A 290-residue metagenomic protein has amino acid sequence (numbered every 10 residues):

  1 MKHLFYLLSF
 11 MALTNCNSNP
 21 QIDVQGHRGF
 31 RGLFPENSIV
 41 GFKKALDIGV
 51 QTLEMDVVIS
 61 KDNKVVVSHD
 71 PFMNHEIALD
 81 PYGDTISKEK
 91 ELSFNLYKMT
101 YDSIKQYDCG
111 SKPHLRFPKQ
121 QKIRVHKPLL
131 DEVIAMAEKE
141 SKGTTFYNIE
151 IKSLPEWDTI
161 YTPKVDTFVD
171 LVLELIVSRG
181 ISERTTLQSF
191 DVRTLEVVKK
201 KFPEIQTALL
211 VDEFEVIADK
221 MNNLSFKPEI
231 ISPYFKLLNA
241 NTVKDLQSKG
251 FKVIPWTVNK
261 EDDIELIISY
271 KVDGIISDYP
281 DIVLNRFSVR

Functional and structural regions predicted by a protein language model:
M1-D23: Bacterial Sec-dependent N-terminal signal peptides
C16-R290: Phosphate-group recognition and catalysis centered on beta-loop-alpha active-site segments
